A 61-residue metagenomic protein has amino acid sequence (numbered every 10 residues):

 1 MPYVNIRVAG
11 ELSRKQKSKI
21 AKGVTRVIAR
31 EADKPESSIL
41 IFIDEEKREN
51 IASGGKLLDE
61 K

Functional and structural regions predicted by a protein language model:
P2-K61: A domain-level signal for the structural core that forms small-molecule/cofactor-binding pockets and catalytic centers
